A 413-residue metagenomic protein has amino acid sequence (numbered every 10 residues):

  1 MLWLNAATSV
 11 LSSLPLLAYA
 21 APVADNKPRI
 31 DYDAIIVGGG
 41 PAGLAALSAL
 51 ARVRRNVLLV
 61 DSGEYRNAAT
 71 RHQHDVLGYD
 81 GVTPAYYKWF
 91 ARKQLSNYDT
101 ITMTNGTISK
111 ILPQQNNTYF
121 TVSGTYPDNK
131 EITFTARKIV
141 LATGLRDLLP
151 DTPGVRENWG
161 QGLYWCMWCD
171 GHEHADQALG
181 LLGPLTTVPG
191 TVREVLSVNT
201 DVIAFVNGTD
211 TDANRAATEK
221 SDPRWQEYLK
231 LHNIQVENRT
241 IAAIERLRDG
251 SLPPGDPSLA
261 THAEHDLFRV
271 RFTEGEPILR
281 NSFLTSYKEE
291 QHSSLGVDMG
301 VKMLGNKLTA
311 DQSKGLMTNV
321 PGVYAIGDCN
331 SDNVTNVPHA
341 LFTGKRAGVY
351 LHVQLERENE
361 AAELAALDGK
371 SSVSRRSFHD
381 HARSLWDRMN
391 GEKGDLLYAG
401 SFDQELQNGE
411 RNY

Functional and structural regions predicted by a protein language model:
M1-A24: Fungal secretory targeting signals
Y19-Y32, T102-Q177, T309-K314: FAD-binding core/adjacent interface of flavoenzyme oxidoreductases
Y32-W89, P189-R215: Beta1-alpha1 glycine-rich phosphate/pyrophosphate-binding loop at the start of Rossmann-like nucleotide-binding domains
G40-A42, D147, T186-T187, N330-S331: Residue-level detector of alpha-helix initiation sites
L47-S48, I326-F378: A conserved FAD-binding loop/helix module that cradles the flavin
R92-S123, D128-K130, F134-A136, T200-K307 (+2 more regions): A Rossmann-like FAD-binding core segment of flavoenzymes
E157-E173, S286-N336, A340, R346 (+1 more regions): FAD-site-proximal beta/loop scaffold in flavoenzymes
